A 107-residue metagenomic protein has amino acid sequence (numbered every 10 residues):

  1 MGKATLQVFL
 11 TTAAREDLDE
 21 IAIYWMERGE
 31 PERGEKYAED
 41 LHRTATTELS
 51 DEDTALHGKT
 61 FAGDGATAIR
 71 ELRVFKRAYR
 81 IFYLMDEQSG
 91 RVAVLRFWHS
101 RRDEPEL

Functional and structural regions predicted by a protein language model:
M1, L72-L107: Enriched for short, Lys/Arg-rich terminal
M1-I69, Q88, P105-L107: Basic, Lys/Arg-enriched alpha-helical interface segments
